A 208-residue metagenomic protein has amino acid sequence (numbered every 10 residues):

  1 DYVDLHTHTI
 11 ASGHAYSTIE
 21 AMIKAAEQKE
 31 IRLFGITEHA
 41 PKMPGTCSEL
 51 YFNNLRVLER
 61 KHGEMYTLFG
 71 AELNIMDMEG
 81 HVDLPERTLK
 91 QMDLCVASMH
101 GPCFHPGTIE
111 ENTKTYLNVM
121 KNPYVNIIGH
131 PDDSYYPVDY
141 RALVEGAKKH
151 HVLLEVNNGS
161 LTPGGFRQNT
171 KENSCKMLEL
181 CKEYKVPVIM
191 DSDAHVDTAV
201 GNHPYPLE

Functional and structural regions predicted by a protein language model:
D1-T9: Replace "His-x-His-based motif
G13-S17, T46, P137-V144, G164-L180 (+1 more regions): Histidine/acidic-residue-rich catalytic or RNA/ligand-binding cores of hydrolases and nuclease-related proteins
E20-F34, N54-K61: Alpha-helical scaffold segments that flank or form the walls of functional sites
E27, M120-K121, K182: Non-catalytic positions within long, well-ordered alpha-helices that form the structural scaffold/packing of enzyme
R32-L33, T37, N126: Short acidic/polar active-site loop segments enriched in Thr and Asp
H39, V186-V200: Short acidic/histidine-rich active-site segments
A40, G45-V156: Extended substrate/RNA-proximal surfaces in nucleic-acid metabolism proteins
L153-F166: His/Asp/Glu-enriched short active-site or ligand-binding loop at hydrolase and phosphoryl-transfer sites
